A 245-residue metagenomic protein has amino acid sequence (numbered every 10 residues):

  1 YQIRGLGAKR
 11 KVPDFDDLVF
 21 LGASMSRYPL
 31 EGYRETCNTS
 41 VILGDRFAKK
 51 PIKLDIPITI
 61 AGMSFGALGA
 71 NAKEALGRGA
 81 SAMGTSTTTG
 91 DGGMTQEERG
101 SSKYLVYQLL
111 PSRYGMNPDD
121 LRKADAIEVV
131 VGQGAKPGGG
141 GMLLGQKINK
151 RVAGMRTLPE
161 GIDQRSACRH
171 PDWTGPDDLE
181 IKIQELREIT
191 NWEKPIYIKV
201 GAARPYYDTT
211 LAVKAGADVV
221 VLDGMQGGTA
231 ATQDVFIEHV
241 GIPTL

Functional and structural regions predicted by a protein language model:
Y1-I58, G62-S81, T85-S86, G93-M94 (+4 more regions): Conserved, well-structured core domains of diverse proteins
P57-M63, D163-H170, A230-I237: Glycine- and acidic
A61, T88-G90, Q108, V130-G132 (+3 more regions): Generic beta-strand/beta-sheet core signal
A70, E74, M83, L143 (+2 more regions): Internal alpha/beta core interface subdomains
E98, L105-V106, G145-V152, T229-T244: C-terminal helical cap(s) of enzyme catalytic domains, especially alpha/beta-barrels
Q108-Y114, A153-T157, I242: Glycine-/small-residue-rich beta-strand-loop submotif within the FAD-binding core of flavoenzymes
I127-G132, R151-E160, V221-M225: Non-cysteine beta-strand/loop elements that form the S-adenosyl-L-methionine
H170-L245: Glycine-rich phosphate/ribose-binding loops and adjacent secondary-structure elements that form binding surfaces
